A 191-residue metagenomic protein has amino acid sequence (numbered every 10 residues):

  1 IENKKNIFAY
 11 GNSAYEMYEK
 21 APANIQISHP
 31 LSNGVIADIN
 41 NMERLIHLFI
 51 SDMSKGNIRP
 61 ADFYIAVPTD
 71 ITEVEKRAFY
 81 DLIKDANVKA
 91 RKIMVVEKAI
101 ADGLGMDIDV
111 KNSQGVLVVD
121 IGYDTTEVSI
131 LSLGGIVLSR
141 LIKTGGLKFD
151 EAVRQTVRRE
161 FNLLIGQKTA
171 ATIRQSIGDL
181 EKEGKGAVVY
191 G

Functional and structural regions predicted by a protein language model:
I1-Y123, I130-G191: Nucleotide/phosphate-binding catalytic cleft detector across ATP-hydrolyzing and phosphate-transferring enzymes
